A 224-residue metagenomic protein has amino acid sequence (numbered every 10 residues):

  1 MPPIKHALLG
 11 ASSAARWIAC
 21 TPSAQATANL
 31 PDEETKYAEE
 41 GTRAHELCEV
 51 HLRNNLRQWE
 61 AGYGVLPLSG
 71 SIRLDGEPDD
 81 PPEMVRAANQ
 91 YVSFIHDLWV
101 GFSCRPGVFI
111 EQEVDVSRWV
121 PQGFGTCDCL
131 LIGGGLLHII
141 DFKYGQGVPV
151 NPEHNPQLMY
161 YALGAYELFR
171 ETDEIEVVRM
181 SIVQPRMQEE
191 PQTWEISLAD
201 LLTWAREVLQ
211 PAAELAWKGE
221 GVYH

Functional and structural regions predicted by a protein language model:
M1-L137: Metal-dependent nuclease catalytic cores that hydrolyze phosphodiester bonds in DNA/RNA, characterized by
C20-A24, L215-H224: Cysteine-cluster motifs in flexible loop/terminal segments that predominantly coordinate metals
E39, R43, C104-E220: Mg2+/Mn2+-dependent nuclease catalytic core
